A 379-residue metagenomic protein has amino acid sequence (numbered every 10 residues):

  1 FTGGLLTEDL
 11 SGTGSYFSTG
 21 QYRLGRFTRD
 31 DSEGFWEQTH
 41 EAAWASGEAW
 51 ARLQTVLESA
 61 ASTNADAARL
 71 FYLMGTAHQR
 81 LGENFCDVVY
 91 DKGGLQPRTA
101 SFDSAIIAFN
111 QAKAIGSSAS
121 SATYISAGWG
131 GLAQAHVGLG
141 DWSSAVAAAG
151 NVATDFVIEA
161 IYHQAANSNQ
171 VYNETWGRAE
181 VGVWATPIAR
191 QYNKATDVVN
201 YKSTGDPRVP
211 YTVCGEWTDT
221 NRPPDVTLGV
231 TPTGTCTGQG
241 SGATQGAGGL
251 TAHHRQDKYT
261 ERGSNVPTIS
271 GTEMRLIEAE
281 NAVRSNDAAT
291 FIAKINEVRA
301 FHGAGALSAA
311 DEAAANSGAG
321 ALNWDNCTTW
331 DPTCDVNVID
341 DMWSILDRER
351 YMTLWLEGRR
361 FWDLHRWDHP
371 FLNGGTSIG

Functional and structural regions predicted by a protein language model:
F1-L10: Extreme N-terminal leader/anchor segments
D9-D30: Mid-chain, structured segments of secreted extracytoplasmic proteins
F27-G182, P207, G215-G379: Acidic/polar-rich alpha-helix caps and helix-coil junctions
T175, A179-P207: His/Glu-based metal-binding/catalytic segments typifying zinc-dependent metallopeptidases
